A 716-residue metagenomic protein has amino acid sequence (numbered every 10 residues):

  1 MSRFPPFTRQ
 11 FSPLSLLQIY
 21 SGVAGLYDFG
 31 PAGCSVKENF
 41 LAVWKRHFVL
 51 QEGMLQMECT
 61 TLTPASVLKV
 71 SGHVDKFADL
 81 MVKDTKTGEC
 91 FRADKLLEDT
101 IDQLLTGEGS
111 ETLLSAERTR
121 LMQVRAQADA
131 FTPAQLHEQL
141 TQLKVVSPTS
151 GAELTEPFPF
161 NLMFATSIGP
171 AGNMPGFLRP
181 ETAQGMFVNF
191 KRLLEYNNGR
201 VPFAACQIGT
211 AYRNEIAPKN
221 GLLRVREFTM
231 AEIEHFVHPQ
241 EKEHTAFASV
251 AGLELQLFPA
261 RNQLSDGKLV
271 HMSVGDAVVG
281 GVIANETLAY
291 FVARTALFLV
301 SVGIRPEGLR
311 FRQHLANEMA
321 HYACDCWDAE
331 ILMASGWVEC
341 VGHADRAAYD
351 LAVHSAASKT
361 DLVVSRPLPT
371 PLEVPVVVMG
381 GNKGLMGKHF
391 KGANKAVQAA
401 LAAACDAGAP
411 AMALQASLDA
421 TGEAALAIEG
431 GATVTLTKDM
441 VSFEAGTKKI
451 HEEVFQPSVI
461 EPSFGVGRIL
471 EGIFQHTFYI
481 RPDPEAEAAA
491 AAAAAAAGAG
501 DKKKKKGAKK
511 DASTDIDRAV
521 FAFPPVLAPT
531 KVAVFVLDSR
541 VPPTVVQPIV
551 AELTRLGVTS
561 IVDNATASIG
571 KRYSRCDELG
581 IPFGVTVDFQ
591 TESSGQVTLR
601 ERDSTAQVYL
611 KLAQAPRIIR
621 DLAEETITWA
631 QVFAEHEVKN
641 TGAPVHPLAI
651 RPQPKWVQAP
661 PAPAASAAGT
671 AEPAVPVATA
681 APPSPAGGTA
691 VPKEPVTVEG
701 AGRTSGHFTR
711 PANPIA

Functional and structural regions predicted by a protein language model:
M1-A716: NTP/phosphate- and nucleic-acid-binding module
